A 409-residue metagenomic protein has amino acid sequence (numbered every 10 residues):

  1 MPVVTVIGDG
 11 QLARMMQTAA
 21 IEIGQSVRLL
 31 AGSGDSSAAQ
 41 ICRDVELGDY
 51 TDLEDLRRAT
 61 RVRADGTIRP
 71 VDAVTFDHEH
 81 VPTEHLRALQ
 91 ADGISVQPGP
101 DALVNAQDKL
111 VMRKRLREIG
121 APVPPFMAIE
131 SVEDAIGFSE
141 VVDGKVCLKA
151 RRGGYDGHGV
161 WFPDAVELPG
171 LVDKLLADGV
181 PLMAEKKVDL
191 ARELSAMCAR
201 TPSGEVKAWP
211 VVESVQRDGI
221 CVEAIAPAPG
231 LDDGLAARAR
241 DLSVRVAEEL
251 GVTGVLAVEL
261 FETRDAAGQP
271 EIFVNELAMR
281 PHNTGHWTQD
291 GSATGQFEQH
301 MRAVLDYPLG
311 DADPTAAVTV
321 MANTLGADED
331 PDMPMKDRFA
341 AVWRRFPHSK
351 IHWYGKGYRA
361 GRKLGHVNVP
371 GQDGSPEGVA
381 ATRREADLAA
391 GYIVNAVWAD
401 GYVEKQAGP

Functional and structural regions predicted by a protein language model:
M1-K114, E118, E133: ATP-binding N-terminal substructure of ATP-dependent carboxylate-amine bond-forming enzymes
P2, P124, V146, H158 (+7 more regions): Change "...and in nucleic-acid phosphodiester-cleaving endonucleases..." to "...and in nucleic-acid processing enzymes
P98-G159, A165: A conserved helix-loop-beta module that forms one wall/lid of the active-site cleft in ATP-utilizing catalytic domains
P125, K145-L148, V180-E185, A257 (+2 more regions): A short linear hydrophobic-aromatic micro-motif
F162-Q269: Internal nucleotide-binding/catalytic subdomain
R238-V258, A278-D332: Active-site "cap" helix and flanking loop/linker of ATP-utilizing ligase/carboxylase catalytic domains
R302-P409: Peripheral (often C-terminal) accessory segments that flank ATP-dependent C-N-forming ligase machineries
